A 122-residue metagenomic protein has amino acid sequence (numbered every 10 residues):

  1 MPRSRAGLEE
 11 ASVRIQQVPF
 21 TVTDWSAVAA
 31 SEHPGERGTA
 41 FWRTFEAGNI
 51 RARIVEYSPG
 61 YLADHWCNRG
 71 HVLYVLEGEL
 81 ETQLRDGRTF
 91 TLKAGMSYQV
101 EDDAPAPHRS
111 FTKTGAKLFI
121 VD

Functional and structural regions predicted by a protein language model:
M1-I54: A short, N-terminal "cap"/entry segment at the start of jelly-roll beta-barrel domains of the cupin/DSBH fold
G48-C67, E101-A104: Conserved short histidine dyad/triad with adjacent acidic residue
Y57, W66-T82: Short, conserved beta-strand element in jelly-roll/cupin
L62, E79-Q83, S97: Short beta-strand segments in beta-sandwich/barrel cores
D86-D103: Short acidic-glycine-tyrosine-enriched beta hairpin
Q99-V100, K113-D122: A short hydrophobic beta-strand segment most commonly corresponding to one strand of the jelly-roll/cupin
